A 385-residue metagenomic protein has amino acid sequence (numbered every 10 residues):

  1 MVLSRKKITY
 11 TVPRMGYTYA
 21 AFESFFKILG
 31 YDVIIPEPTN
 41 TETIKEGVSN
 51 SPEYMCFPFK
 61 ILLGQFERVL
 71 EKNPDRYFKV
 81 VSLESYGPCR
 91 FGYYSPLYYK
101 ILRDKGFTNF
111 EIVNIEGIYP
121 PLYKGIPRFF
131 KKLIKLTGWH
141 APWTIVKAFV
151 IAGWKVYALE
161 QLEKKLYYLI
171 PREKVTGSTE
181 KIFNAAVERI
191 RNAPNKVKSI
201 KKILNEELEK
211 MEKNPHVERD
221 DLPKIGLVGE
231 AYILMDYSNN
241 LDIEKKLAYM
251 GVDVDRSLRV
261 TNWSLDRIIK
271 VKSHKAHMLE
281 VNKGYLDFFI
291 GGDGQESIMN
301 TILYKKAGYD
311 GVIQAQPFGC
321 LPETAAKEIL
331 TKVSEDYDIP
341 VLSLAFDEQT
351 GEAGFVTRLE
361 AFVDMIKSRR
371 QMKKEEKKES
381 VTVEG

Functional and structural regions predicted by a protein language model:
M1-G385: An N-terminal assembly and electron-transfer interface module characteristic of large anaerobic redox and radical
